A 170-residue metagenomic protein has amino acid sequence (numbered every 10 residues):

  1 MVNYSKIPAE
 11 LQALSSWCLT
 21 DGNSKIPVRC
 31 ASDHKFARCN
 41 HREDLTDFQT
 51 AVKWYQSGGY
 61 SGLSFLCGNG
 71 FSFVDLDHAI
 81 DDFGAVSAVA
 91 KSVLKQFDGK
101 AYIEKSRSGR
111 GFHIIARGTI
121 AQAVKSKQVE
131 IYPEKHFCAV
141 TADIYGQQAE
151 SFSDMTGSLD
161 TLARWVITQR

Functional and structural regions predicted by a protein language model:
M1-R170: Conserved phosphate/metal-binding and DNA-contacting active-site motifs used in DNA phosphodiester-bond processing
